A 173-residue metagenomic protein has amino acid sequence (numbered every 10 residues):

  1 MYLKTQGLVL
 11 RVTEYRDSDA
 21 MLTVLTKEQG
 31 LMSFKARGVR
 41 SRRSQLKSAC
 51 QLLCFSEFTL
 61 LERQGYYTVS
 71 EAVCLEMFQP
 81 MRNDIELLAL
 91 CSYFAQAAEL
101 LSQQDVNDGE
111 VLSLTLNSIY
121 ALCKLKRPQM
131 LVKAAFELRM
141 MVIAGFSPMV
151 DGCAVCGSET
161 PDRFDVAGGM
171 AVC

Functional and structural regions predicted by a protein language model:
M1-A20, L25-C173: Non-catalytic alpha-helical scaffolds and adjoining flexible linkers that form interface surfaces for assembly
